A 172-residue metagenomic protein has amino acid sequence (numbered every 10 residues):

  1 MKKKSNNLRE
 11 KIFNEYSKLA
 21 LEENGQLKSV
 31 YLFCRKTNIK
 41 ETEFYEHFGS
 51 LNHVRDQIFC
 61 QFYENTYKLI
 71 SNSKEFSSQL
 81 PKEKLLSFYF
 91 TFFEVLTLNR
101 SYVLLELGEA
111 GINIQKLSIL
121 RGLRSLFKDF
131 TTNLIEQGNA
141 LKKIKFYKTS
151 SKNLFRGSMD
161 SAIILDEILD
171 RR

Functional and structural regions predicted by a protein language model:
M1-N6: N-terminal intrinsically disordered/low-complexity leader segments
N7-L32, C60: Short, amphipathic alpha-helix enriched in basic
G25-Q57: Helix-turn-helix
S29, L104-E106, Y147: Short, hydrophobic secondary-structure boundary micro-motifs
N52-N65, E106: Alpha-helical DNA-contacting segments of helix-turn-helix folds
N72-S101: Hydrophobic alpha-helical connector segments
T97-Q115, T132-N133: Amphipathic alpha-helical segments used for helix-helix packing
K116-L141, S151-L165: Amphipathic alpha-helical packing segments from all-alpha helical-bundle domains
